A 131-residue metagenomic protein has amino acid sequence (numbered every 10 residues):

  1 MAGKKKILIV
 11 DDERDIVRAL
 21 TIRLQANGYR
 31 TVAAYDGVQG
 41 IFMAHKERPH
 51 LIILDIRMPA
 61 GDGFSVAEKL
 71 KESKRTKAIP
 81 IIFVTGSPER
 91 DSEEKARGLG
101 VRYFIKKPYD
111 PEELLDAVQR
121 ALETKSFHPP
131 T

Functional and structural regions predicted by a protein language model:
M1-K6, E112-T131: Non-catalytic signal-transmission and effector/linker regions of two-component phosphorelay proteins
R14-V32: Two-component/phosphorelay signaling modules centered on CheY-like receiver
V17, P59, E89, P108: The feature encodes the CheY-like receiver
T21, S65, P88-K106, E113-D116 (+1 more regions): Alpha4 helix (beta4-alpha4-beta5 surface) of REC/receiver domains from two-component response regulators
A33, A60-G61, G98: Residue-level signal for the "D+5" position in two-component response regulator receiver
D36-Q39, D62-E68: Acidic catalytic/metal-coordinating carboxylates
E47-I53: Active-site beta3 strand of CheY-like receiver
